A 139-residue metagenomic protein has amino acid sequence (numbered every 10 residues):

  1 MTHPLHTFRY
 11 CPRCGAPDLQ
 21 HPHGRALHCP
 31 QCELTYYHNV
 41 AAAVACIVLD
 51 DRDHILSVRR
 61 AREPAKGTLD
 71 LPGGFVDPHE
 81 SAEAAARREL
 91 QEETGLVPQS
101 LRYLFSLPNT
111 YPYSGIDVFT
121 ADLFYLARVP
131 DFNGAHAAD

Functional and structural regions predicted by a protein language model:
M1-R9, G134-D139: Nudix hydrolase/Nudix homology domain
P4-Y10, R25, A42: Short metal-coordination and nucleic-acid-contact micro-motifs, chiefly zinc-binding Cys/His arrays
C11-C14, C29-C32: Short cysteine-rich clusters marking metal-coordination/redox-active sites
P17-L19, Y37: Short functional micro-motifs and their immediate structural scaffolds
Q20-L27: Short linker/helix segments within small regulatory modules
Q31-I55, F75: Conserved N-terminal beta-strand and adjoining loop/helix that marks the start of the Nudix/MutT-like hydrolase domain
L49-E92: Conserved Nudix-box catalytic region and its N-terminal flanking loop in Nudix hydrolases and closely related
V76-D139: Unchanged
